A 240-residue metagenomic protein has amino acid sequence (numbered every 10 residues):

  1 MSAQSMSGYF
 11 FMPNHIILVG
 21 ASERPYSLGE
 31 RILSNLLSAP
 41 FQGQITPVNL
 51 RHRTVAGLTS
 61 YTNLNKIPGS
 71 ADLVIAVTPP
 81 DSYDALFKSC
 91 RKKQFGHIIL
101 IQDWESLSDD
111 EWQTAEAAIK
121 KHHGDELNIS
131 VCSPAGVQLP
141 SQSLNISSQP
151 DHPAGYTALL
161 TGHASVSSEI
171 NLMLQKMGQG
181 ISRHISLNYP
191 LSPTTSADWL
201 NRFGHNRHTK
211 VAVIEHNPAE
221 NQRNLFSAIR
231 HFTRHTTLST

Functional and structural regions predicted by a protein language model:
M1-T240: Catalytic-core regions of core metabolic enzymes, especially those transforming organic acids/acyl-group intermediates
